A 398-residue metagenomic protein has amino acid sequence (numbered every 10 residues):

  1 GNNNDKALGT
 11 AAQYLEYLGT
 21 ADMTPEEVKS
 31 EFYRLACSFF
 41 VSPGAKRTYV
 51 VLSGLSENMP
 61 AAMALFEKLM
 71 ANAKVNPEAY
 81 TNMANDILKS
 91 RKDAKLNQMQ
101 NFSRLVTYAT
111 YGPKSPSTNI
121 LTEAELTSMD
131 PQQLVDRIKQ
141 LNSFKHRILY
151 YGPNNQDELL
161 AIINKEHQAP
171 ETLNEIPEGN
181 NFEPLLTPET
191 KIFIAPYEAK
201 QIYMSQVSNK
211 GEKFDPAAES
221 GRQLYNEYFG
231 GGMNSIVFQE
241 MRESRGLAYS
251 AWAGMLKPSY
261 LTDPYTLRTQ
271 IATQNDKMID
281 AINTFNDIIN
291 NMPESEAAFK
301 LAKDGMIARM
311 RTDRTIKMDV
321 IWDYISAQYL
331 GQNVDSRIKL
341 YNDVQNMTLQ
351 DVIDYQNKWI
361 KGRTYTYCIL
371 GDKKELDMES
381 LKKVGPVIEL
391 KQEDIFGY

Functional and structural regions predicted by a protein language model:
G1-E16, T20-N72, N82-K92, N97-S128 (+6 more regions): M16 family metallopeptidases and their MPP-like homologs
L96, I138-Q140, E183-P184, A195-E198 (+2 more regions): Replace "in large, NTP-powered and nucleic-acid-processing enzymes" with "in large, NTP-powered factors and other
R147-E212, I369-Y398: An aromatic/glycine/proline-enriched structural segment found at the starts of mature extracellular/organellar domains
A217-Y225, F229, G385-P386: PPIase-associated folding chaperone regions across multiple families
M233-N234: Short Ser/Thr-interspersed hydrophobic loop/turn segments at strand-loop and sheet-helix junctions that line or gate
Q350-D354: Mature hydrolase/peptidase catalytic cores and their serpin-fold inhibitory cores, especially in secreted
